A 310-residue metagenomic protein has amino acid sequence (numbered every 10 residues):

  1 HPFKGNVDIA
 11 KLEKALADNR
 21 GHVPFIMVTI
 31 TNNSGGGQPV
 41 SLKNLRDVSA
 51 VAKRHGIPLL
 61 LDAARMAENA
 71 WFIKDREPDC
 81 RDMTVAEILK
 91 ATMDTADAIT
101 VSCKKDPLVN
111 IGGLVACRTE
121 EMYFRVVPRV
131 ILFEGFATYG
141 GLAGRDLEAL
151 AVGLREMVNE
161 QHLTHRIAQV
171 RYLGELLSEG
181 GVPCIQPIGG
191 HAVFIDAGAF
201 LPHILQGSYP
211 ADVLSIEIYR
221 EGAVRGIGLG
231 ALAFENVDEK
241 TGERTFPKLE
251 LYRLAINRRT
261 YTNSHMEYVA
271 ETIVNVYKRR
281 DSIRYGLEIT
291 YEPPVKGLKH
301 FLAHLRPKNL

Functional and structural regions predicted by a protein language model:
H1-C184, L205: Conserved PLP-enzyme active-site core in the AAT-like
T31, P202-P210, R259-Y268: Short, conserved charged micro-motifs
I111, H191, E250-L254: Short amphipathic alpha-helical segments
C117-R125, R145, R220-L249: Flexible glycine/proline-rich, aromatic-decorated loop/lid segments
F133-G135, G222-V224, I273-D281: A common structural junction motif
M157, A233-L310: PLP-dependent enzyme catalytic core of the Aspartate aminotransferase-like
V170, G198-R225, E239-P247: Active-site loop ensemble at the mouth of alpha/beta enzyme cores that anchors a bound cofactor
V170-R171, I185-D196: Conserved glycine-rich beta-strand-loop-beta hairpin in the small C-terminal domain of fold type I
